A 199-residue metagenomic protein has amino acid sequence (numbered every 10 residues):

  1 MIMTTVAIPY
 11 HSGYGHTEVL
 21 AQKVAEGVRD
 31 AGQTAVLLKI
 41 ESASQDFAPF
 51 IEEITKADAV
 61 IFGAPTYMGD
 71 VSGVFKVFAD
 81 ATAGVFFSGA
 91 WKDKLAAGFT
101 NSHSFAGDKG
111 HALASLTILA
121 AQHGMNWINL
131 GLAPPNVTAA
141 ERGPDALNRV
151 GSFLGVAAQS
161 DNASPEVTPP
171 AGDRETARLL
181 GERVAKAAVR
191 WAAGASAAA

Functional and structural regions predicted by a protein language model:
M1-W91, G151, A163-A199: N-terminal beta1-alpha1-beta2 submodule of the flavodoxin-like/Rossmannoid cofactor-binding fold
L95-N148: Short, glycine-/small-residue-rich phosphate/pyrophosphate-handling segment
S104, V156-P169: Phosphate-binding/catalytic loops
G143-S160: Short glycine/proline-rich, acidic loop/turn segments that cap or connect secondary-structure elements
